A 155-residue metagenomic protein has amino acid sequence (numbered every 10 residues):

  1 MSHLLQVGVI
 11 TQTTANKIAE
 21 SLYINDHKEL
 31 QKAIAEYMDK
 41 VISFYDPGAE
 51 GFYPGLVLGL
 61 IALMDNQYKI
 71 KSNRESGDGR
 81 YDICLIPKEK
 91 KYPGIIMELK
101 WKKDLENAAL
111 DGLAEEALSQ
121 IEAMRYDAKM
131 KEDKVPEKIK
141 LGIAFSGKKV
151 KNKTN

Functional and structural regions predicted by a protein language model:
M1-R125, N152-N155: Extended alpha-helical interface modules used as scaffolds for assembling large macromolecular complexes
K129-N155: Domain-level recognition of nuclease-like catalytic cores that cleave nucleotide substrates
